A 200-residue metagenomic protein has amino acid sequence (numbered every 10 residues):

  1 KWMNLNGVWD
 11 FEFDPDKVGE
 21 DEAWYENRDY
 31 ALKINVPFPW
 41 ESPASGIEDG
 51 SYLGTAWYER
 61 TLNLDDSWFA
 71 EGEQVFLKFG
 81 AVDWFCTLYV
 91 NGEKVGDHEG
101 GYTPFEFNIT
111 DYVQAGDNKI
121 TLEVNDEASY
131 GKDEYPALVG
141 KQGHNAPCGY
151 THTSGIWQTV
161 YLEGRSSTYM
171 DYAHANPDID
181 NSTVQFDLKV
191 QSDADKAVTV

Functional and structural regions predicted by a protein language model:
K1-M3: N-terminal pre-domain segments of enzymes
D10-D14, P39, E48-D49, L53-Y169: Accessory beta-strand-rich segments of carbohydrate-active enzymes
V18-E22, V198-V200: Beta-strand acidic-aromatic groove motif in beta-rich domains, primarily in extracellular
E20-L32: Short Gly/aromatic-enriched secondary-structure transition segments
G50, C148, H174-N176, V190: Outer-membrane beta-barrel proteins
L88-V90, T183-V200: Beta-strand-rich binding/interaction modules
N176-S182: Short, solvent-exposed loop/linker segments at the N-terminal edge of repeated beta-sheet extracellular domains
